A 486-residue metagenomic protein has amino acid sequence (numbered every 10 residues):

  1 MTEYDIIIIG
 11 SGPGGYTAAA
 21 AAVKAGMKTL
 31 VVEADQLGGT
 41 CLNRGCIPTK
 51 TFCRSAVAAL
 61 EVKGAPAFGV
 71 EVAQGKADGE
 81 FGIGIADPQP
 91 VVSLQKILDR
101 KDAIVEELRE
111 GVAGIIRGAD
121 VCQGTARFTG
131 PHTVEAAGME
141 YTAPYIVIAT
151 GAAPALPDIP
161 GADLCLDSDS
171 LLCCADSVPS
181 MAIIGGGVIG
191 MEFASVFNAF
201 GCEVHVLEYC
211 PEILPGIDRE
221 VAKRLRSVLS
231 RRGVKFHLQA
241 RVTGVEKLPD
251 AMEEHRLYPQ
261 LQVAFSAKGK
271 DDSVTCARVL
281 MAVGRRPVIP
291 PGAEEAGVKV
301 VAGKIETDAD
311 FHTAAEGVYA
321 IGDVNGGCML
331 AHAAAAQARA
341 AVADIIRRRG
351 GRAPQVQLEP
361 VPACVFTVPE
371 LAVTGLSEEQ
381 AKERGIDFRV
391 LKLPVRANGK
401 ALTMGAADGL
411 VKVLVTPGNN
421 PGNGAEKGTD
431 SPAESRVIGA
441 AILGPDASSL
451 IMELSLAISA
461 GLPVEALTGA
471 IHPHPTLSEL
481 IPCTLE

Functional and structural regions predicted by a protein language model:
M1-G12, S177-G187: Beta1/beta-strand and adjacent pyrophosphate-binding region of the FAD-binding site in flavoprotein oxidoreductases
T2-Y4, A20-M27, V32-S177, H205 (+6 more regions): Glycine-rich flavin
I7-D35, T40, I47, T51-A58 (+4 more regions): Flexible, glycine-rich terminal cap/loop adjacent to redox cofactors in electron-transfer oxidoreductases
I7-I9, A126, Y141-G151, I183-I184 (+3 more regions): Short hydrophobic core segments
G14-A20, T40, C165, G190-F193 (+3 more regions): Short glycine/serine/threonine-rich phosphate/pyrophosphate-binding segments that cradle anionic phosphate groups
C46, T150-E203, L207, F236 (+2 more regions): Glycine-rich dinucleotide-binding loop and its adjacent helix/turn
P88, D120-Q123, R127-E135, E203-A309 (+4 more regions): A Rossmann-like FAD-binding core segment of flavoenzymes
A162-S177, V274-R349, A425-A433: FAD-site-proximal beta/loop scaffold in flavoenzymes
